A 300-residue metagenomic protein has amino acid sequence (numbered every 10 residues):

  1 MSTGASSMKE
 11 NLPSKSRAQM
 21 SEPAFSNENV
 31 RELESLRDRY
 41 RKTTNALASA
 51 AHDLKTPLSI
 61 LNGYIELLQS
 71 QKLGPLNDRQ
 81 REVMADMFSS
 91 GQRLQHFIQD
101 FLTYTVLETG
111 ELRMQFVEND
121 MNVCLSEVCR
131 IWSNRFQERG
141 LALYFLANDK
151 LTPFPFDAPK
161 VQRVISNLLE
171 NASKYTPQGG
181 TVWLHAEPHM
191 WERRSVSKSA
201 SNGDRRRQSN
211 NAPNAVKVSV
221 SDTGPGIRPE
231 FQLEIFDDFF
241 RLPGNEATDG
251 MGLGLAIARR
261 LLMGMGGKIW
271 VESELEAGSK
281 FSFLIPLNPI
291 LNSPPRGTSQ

Functional and structural regions predicted by a protein language model:
E34-L73: Primarily the dimerization/phosphotransfer
R81, Q115-D120, Q137, A142-T152 (+1 more regions): Conserved catalytic submotifs in the C-terminal HATPase_c
S89-L94: Short alpha-helical segment of the dimerization/phosphotransfer core of two-component systems
T105-F116: Helix-loop junction within the histidine kinase core
A172-S173: Short helix-loop "hinge" at the ATP-lid/N-box region of the Bergerat-fold HATPase_c
P213, I227-F239: Short conserved segment of the HATPase_c
